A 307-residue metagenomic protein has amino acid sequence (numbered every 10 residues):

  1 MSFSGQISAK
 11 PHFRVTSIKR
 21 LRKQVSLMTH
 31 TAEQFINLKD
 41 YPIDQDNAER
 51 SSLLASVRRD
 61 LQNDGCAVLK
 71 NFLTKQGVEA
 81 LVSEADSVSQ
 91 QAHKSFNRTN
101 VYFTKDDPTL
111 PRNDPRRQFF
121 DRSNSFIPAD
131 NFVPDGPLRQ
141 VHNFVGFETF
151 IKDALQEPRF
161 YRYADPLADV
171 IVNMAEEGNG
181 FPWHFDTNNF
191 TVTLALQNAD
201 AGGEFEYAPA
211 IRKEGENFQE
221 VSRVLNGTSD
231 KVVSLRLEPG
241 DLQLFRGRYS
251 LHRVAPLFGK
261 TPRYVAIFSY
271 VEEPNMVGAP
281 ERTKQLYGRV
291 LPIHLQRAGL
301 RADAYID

Functional and structural regions predicted by a protein language model:
M1-N63, V290-D307: Fe(II)/2-oxoglutarate
I18, L54, F144-E148, N189 (+1 more regions): A structural signal for well-ordered alpha-helical scaffolds and beta->alpha junctions
T29-S52, Q62, N71-G146: Non-heme Fe(II)-dependent double-stranded beta-helix
A67-L73, R236: Short amphipathic
F72, N173-A175, A195, R246-R248 (+1 more regions): Structured loops at beta-to-helix junctions and adjacent beta-edge loops in soluble globular domains
S89-H93, L155-R159, P274: A generic secondary-structure signal for well-formed alpha-helical elements
P134-R139, E148-L242: Catalytic core of non-heme Fe(II) oxygenases with the double-stranded beta-helix
E206-D307: Catalytic core of Fe(II)/2-oxoglutarate
